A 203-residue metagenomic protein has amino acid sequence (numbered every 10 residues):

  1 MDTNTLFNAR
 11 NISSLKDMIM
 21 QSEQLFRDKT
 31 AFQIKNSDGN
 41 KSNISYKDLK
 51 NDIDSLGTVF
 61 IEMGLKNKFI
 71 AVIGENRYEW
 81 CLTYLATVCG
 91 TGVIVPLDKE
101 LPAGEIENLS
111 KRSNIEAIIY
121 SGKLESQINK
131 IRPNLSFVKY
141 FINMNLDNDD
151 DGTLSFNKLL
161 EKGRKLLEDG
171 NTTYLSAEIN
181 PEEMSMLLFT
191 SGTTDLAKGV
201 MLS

Functional and structural regions predicted by a protein language model:
T3-N11, K41-S42: Acyl-group handling in specialized metabolite and lipid biosynthesis
A9-Q33, N51: A short N-terminal helical cap/helix-turn-helix that marks the beginning of AMP-binding/adenylate-forming
M20, C89-K162: Structural core segment of the AMP-binding/adenylate-forming
R27-T30, N143, R164-F189, L196: Conserved pre-ATP/AMP-binding loop-to-beta segment of ANL
D28-K66, A71-R77, C81-L85, P102-E107 (+1 more regions): Conserved AMP-binding/adenylate-forming core of the ANL superfamily
N43-I44, N51, L154, I179 (+2 more regions): A broad, structural micro-motif
D54-T58, N114, K123, R164 (+1 more regions): Solvent-exposed alpha-helix faces
I70, T87, I118, M184 (+1 more regions): Conserved S/T- and glycine-rich ATP-binding loop of Class I adenylate-forming
